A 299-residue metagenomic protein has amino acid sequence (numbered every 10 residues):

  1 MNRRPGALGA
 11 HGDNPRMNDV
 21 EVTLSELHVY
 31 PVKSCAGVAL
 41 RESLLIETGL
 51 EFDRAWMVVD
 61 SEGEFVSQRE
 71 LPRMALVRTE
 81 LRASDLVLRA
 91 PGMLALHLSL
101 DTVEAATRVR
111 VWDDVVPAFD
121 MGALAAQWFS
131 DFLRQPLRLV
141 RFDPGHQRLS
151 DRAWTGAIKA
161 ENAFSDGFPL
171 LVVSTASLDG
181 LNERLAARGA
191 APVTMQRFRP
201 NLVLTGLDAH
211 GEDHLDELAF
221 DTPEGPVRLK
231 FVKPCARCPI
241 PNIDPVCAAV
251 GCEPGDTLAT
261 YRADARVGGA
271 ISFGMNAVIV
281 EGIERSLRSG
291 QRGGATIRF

Functional and structural regions predicted by a protein language model:
M1-R16: N-terminal amphipathic/basic-hydrophobic helices that include classical n-h-c signal peptides and signal-anchor
D13-F299: Metal-cofactor-dependent catalytic cores
